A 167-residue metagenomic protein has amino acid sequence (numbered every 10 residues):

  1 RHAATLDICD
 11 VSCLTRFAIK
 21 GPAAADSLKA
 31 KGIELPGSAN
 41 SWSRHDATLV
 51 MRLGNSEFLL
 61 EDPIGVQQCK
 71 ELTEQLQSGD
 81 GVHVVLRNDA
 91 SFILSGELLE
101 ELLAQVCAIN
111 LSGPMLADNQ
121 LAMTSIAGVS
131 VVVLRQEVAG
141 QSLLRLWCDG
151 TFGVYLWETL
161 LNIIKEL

Functional and structural regions predicted by a protein language model:
R1-L167: Basic, glycine/lysine-rich polyanion-binding surfaces/domains
